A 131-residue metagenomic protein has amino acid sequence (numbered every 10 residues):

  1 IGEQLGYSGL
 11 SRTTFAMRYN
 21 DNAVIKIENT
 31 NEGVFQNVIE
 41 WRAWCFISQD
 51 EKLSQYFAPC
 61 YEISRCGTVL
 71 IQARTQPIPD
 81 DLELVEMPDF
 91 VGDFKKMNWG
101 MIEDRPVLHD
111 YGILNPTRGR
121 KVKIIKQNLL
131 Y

Functional and structural regions predicted by a protein language model:
G2-D50, R65-C66, L70: ATP-binding glycine-rich loop module of kinase domains
I47-L130: Conserved kinase catalytic-core helix
